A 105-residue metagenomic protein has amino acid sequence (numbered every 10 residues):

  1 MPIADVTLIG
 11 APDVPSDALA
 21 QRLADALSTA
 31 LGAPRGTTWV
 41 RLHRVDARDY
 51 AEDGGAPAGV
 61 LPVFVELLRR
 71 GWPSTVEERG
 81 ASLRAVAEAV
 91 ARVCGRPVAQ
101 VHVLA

Functional and structural regions predicted by a protein language model:
M1-A105: A domain-level signal for the structural core that forms small-molecule/cofactor-binding pockets and catalytic centers
